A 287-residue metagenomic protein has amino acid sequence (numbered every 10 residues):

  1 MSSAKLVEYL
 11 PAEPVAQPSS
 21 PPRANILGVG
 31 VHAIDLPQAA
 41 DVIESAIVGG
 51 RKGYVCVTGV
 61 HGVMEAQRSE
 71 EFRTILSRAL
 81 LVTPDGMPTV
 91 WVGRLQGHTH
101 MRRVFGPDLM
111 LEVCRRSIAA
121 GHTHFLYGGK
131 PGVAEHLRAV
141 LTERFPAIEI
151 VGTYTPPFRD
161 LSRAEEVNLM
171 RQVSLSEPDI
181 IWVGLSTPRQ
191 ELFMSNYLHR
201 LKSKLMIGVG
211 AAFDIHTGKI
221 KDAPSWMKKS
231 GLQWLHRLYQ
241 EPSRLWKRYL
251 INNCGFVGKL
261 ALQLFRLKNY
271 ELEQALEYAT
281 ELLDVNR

Functional and structural regions predicted by a protein language model:
S2-D108: N-terminal nucleotide/polyanion-binding subdomain common to many enzyme families
K52, H122, L201-K204: A short helix->loop->beta-strand "cap" motif at the edges of active sites that frequently abuts
V60-V63, L185-Q190, A212-F213: Short glycine-rich anion-binding loops that position phosphate/pyrophosphate groups of nucleotides and phosphorylated
P88-R94, A223, M227-A279: A transmembrane-helix-recognition feature enriched in membrane-embedded lipid enzymes and envelope glyco-/phospholipid
G93-Q172, S176: Conserved beta-alpha
R138, E191-R200: Short Gly/Thr/Asp-enriched flexible loops that form oxyanion-binding sites at enzyme active sites
T155-L161, K202-Q240: Short, flexible loop segments at boundaries between secondary-structure elements
V173-T187, S203: Proline-aspartate-enriched helix->loop->beta-strand connector
